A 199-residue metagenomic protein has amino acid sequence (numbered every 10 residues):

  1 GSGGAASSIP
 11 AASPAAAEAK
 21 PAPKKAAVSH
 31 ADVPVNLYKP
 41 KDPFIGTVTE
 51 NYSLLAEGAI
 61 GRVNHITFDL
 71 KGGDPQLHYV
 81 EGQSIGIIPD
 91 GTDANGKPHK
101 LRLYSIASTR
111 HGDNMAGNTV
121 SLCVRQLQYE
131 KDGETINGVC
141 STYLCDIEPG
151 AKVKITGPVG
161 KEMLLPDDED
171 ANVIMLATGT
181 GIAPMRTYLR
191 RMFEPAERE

Functional and structural regions predicted by a protein language model:
G1-A5: Intrinsically disordered, low-complexity glycine/proline-rich and charged
S8, K100, A171-V173: Active-site-proximal alpha-helix that buttresses catalytic centers in soluble enzyme cores
I9, S13-P14: Hydrophobic/aromatic hotspots within intrinsically disordered, low-complexity regions
A22-P23: Low-complexity, polybasic segments enriched for Lys interleaved with small residues
S29: Short, surface-exposed ligand-recognition loops at beta-strand->loop->(often short) alpha-helix junctions that present
V33-K41, I45-P149: Ferredoxin-reductase
G138-E199: FNR/FR-type flavoprotein reductase catalytic core
